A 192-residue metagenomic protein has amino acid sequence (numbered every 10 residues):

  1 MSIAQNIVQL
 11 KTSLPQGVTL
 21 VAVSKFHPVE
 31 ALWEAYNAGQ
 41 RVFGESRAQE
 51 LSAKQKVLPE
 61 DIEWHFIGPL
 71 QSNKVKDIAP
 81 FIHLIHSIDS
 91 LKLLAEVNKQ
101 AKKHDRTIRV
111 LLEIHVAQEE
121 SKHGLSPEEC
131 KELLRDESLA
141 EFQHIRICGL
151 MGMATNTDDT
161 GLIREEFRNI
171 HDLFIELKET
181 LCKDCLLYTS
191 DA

Functional and structural regions predicted by a protein language model:
M1-L187: Conserved alpha/beta-domain cores
Y188-A192: Conserved small/polar residues in nucleotide/adenosyl-binding loops
